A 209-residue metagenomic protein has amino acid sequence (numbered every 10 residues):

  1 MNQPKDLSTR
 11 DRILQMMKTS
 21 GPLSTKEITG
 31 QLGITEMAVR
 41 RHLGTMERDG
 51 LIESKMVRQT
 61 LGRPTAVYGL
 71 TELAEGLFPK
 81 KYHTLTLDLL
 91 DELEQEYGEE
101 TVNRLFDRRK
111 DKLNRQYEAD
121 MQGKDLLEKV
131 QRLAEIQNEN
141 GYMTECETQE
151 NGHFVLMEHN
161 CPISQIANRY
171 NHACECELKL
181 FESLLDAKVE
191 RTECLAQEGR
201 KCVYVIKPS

Functional and structural regions predicted by a protein language model:
M1-E72: Basic, Lys/Arg-rich alpha-helical nucleic-acid-recognition elements, primarily the DNA-binding modules of transcription
K5-D6, F78, Y82, A173: Residue-level marker of regulatory loop/turn positions in helix-turn-helix DNA-binding domains and in histidine
T65-E99: Conserved segment of winged-helix/HTH DNA-binding domains
G69, V205-K207: Short, well-ordered beta-strand micro-motif
L73-F78, I163-Q165, S209: Short, charged/polar, Gly/Pro-enriched secondary-structure boundary elements
G98-V205: Mid-protein regulatory/catalytic core that forms ligand/cofactor-binding pockets and protein-protein interaction
